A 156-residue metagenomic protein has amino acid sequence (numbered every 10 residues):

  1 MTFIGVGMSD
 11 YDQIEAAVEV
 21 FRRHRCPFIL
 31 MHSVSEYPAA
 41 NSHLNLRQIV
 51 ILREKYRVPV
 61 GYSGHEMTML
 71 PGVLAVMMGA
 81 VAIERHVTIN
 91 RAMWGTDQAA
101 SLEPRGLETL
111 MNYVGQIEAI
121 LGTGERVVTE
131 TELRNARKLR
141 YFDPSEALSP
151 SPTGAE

Functional and structural regions predicted by a protein language model:
M1-E156: Catalytic cores and adjacent flexible loops of soluble metabolic enzymes that perform enolate/carbanion chemistry on
